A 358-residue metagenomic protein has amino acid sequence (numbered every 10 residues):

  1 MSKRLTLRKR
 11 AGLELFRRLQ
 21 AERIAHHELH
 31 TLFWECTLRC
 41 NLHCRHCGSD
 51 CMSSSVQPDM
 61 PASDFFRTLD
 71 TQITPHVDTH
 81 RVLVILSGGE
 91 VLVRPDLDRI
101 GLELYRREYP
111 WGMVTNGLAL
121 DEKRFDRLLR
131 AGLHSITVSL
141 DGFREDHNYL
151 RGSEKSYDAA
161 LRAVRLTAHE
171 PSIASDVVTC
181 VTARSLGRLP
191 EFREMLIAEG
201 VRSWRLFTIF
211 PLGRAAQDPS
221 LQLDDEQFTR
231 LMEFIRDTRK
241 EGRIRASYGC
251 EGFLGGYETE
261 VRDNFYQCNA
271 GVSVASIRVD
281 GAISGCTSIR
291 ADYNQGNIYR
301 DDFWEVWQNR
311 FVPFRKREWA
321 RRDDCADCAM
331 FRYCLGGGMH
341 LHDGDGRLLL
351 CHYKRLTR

Functional and structural regions predicted by a protein language model:
S2-S135: Conserved alpha-helical substructure of the radical SAM core
L15-E28, S288-R358: Flexible mid-to-C-terminal extensions adjoining Fe-S/redox cofactors in radical SAM and related proteins
H26, D78, R130, A198-V201 (+2 more regions): Alpha-helix termination/capping residues and helix-transition junctions
R39, H43, C47-D50, G271 (+3 more regions): Cys/His-rich metal-chelating microdomains
C40, G281, F303: Conserved, mostly hydrophobic/aromatic
C51, G88, L140, T208 (+2 more regions): Residues that line or immediately flank small-molecule/substrate-binding pockets and catalytic motifs
S53-V56, A131, S135, S139-D141 (+3 more regions): Radical SAM enzyme [4Fe-4S]-AdoMet core and its adjacent flexible, acidic and glycine-rich loops/tails across
